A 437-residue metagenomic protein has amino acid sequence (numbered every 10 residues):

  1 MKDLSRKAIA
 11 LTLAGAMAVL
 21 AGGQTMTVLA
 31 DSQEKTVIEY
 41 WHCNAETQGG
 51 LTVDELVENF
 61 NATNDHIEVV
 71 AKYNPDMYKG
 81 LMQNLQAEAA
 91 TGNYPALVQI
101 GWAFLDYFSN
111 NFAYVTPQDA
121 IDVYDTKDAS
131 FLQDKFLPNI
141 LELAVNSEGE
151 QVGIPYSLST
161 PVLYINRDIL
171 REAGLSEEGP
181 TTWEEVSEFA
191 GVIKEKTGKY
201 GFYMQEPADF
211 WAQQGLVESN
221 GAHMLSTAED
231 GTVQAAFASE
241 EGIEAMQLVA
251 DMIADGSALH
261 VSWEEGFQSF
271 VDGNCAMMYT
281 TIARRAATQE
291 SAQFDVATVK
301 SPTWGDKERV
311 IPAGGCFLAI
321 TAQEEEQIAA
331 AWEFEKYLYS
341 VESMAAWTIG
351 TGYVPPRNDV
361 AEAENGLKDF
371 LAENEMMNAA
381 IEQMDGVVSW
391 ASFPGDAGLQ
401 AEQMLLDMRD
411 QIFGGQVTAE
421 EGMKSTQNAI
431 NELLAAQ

Functional and structural regions predicted by a protein language model:
E34, N44, N59, A113-V115 (+5 more regions): Mature extracytoplasmic/periplasmic domains
C43, V57, A212-G215, E244-E333: Extracytoplasmic/periplasmic substrate-binding proteins
N59, T63-F136, E172-G174, A276-M277 (+2 more regions): Extracytoplasmic "Venus flytrap"/periplasmic binding protein-like
W102-T160, Q214-L216, A297-V299, K368-L371 (+1 more regions): Hinge/lid segment of periplasmic solute-binding proteins
Q118-F136, G179, A222-E244, E290-S291 (+2 more regions): Short, solvent-exposed loop/beta-turn-alpha elements that line the ligand-binding surface or hinge of extracytoplasmic
L143-Y156, P161, E184-Q234, C275: Extracytoplasmic/periplasmic solute-binding protein
F189-V192, D230-H260: Glycine-centered hinge/linker elements that transmit conformational signals in sensory and ligand-binding systems
P312, E375-I430: C-terminal capping/gating helix-and-loop segments adjacent to ligand/active sites or protein-protein/ligand interfaces
